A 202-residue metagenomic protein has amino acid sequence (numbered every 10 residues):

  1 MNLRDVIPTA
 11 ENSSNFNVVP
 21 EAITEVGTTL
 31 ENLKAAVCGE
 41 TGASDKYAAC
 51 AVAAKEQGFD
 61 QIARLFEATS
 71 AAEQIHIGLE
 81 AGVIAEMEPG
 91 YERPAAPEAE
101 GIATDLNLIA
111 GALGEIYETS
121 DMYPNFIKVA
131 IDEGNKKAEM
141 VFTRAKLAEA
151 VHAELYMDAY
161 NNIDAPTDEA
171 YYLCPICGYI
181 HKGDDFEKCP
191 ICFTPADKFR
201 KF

Functional and structural regions predicted by a protein language model:
N2-F202: Non-heme di-metal
